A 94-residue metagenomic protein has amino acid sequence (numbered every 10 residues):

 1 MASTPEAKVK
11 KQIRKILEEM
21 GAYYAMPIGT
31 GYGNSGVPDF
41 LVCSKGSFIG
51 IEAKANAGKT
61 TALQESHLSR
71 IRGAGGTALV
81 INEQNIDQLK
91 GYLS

Functional and structural regions predicted by a protein language model:
M1-S94: Catalytic phosphate/metal-binding cores of nucleic-acid and nucleotide-processing enzymes, i.e., regions that mediate
